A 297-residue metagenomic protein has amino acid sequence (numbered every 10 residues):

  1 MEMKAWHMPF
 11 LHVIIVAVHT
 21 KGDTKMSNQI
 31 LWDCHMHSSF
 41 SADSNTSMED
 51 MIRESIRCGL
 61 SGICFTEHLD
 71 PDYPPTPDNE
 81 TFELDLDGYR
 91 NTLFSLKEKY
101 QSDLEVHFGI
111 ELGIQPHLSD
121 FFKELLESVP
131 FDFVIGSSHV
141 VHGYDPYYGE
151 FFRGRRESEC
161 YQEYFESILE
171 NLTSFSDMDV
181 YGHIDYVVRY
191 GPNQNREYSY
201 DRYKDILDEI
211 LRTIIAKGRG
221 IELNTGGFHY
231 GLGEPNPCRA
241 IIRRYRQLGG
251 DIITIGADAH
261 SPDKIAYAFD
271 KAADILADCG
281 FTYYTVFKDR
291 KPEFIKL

Functional and structural regions predicted by a protein language model:
E2-W6, I14-S38, M48, G59 (+2 more regions): Charged catalytic cores and adjacent phosphate/nucleic-acid-binding surfaces used for phosphate/nucleic-acid chemistry
K21-P116, L125-S128, Y190-D201, T225 (+3 more regions): An N-terminally biased module of ancient metal coordination in phosphate/nucleic-acid-related enzymes
T66, S137, I184, N224 (+1 more regions): Conserved residues at the C-terminal ends of beta-strands
N79, E83-A216: Extended substrate/RNA-proximal surfaces in nucleic-acid metabolism proteins
